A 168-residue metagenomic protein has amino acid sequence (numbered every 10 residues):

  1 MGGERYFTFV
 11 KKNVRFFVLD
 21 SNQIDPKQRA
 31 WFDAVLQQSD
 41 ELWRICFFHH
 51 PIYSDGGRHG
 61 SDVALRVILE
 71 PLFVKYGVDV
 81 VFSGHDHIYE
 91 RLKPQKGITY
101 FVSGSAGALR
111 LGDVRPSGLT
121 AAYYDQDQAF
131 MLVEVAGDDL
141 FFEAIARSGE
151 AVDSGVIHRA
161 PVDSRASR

Functional and structural regions predicted by a protein language model:
M1-R44, R58-V80, I88-A136: Extended active-site neighborhood of metal-dependent phosphoesterases/phosphodiesterases
N13, H50-I52: Short, histidine-centered active-site or binding-site loop motifs used for metal coordination, general acid-base
F17, K27, D86, P94 (+3 more regions): Residues in flexible loops and secondary-structure boundaries
F48-H50, A144: A cross-domain feature marking catalytic cores of carbohydrate-active enzymes and several ubiquitous metabolic/repair
I52, H87-I88: Alpha-helix capping/helix-boundary segments
S54-G56: A short acidic, helix-capping loop that chelates divalent metal ions and anchors anionic groups
A122-R168: A short C-terminal boundary segment appended to hydrolase-like catalytic domains
